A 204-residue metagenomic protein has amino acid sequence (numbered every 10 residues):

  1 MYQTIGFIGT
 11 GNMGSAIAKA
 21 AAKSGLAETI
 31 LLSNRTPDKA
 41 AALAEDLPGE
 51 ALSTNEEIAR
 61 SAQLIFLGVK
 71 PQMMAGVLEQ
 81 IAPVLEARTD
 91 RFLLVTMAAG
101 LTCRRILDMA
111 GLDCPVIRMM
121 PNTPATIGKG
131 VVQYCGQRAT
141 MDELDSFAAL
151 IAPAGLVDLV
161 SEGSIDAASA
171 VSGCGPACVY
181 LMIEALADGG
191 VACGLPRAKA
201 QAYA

Functional and structural regions predicted by a protein language model:
M1-R60, K129-G130, V191-C193: NAD(P)+-binding Rossmann beta1-loop-alpha1 motif at the extreme N-terminus of oxidoreductases
T10, G14, A40, A62 (+6 more regions): A general structural signal for well-ordered alpha-helical segments in protein cores
I17, P37, L47, N55-V131: Rossmann-like NAD(P)(H) cofactor-binding subdomain of soluble oxidoreductases
A22, A41-P48, A82, L107 (+2 more regions): Class I S-adenosyl-L-methionine
R105-P115, V131-A168, C178-A204: Internal alpha-helical scaffold of NAD(P)-dependent oxidoreductase catalytic cores
V171: Conserved phosphate/anionic-ligand binding catalytic regions in large, soluble enzymes, centered on
G175: Aromatic-residue-lined binding/catalytic grooves and analogous aromatic/hydrophobic interfacial grooves in multimeric
